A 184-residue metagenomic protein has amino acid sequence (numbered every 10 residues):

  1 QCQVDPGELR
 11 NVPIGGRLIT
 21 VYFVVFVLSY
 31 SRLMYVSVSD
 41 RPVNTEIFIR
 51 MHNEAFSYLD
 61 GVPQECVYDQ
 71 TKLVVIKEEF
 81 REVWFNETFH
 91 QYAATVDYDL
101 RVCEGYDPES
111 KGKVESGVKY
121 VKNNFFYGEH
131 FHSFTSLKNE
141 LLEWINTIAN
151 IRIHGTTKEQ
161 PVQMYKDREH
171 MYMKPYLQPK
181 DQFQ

Functional and structural regions predicted by a protein language model:
Q1-N11, E78, E87, E159-H170: Basic, flexible linker segments flanking DNA-binding modules in nucleic acid-interacting mobile-element proteins
Q1-Y35, V43-R50, D181-Q184: Mobile-element integrase/transposase regions, centering on the N-terminal DNA-binding/Zn-coordinating module
S37-D60, E65: Active-site beta-loop-alpha junctions of metal-dependent nucleic acid enzymes, especially the RNase H-like/DDE
G61-R81: Acidic/histidine-rich, metal-coordinating catalytic segments
Y68, L100-K122, L137, L142: RNase H-like two-metal-ion nuclease catalytic core shared by retroviral integrases and related mobile-element nucleases
E82-L100: Two-metal-ion acidic nuclease core segments, chiefly of the RNase H-like superfamily
V118-Q184: Active-site-proximal acidic segments at structured loop/helix or strand boundaries that coordinate catalytic metals
